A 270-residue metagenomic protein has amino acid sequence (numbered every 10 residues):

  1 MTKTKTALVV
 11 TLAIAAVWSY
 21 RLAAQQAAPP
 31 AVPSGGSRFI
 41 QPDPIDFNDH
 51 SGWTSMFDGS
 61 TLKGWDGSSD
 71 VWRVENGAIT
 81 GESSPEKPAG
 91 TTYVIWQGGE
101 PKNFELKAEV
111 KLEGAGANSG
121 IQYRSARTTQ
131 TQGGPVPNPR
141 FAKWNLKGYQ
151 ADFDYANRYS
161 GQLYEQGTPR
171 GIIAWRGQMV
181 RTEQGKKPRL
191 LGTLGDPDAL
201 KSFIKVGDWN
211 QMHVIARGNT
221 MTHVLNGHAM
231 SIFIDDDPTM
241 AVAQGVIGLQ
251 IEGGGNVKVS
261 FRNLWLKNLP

Functional and structural regions predicted by a protein language model:
M1-V9, S19-Y20: Bacterial N-terminal signal peptides that target proteins for export
T11-A15: Hydrophobic membrane-insertion alpha-helices, especially the h-region of bacterial N-terminal signal peptides
Y20-P270: Carbohydrate-interacting regions of secretory-pathway proteins
